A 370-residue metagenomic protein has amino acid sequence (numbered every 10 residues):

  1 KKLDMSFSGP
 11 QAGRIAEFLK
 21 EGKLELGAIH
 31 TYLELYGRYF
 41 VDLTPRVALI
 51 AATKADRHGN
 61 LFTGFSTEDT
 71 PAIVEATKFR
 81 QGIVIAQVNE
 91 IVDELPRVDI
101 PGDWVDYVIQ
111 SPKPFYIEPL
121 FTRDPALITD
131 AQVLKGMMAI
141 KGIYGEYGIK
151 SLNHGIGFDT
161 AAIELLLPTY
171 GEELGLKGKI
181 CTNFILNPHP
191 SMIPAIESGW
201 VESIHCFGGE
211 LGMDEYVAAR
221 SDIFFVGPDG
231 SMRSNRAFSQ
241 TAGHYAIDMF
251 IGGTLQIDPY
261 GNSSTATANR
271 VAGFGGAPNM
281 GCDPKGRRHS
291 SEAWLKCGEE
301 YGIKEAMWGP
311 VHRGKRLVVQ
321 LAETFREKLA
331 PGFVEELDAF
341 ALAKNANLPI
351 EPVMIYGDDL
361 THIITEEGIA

Functional and structural regions predicted by a protein language model:
K1-A370: Conserved alpha/beta enzyme-core scaffold
